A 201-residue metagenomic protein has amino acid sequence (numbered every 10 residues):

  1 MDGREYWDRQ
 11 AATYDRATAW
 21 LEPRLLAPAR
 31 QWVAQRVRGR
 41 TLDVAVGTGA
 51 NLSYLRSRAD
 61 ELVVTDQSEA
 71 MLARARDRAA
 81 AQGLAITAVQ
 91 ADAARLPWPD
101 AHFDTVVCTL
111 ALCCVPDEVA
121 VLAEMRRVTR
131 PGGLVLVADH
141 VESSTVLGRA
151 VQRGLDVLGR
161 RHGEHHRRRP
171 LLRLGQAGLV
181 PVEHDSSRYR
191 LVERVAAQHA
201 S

Functional and structural regions predicted by a protein language model:
M1-A12: N-terminal, positively charged/glycine-rich alpha-helical extensions of SAM-dependent methyltransferases
A17-L21, L136-R194: C-terminal alpha-helical "lid/dimerization" subdomain adjacent to the S-adenosyl-L-methionine
W20-R40: Conserved alpha-helix/loop element of class I SAM-dependent methyltransferases that forms part of the SAM/SAH-binding
L42-R95: Class I SAM-dependent methyltransferase SAM/SAH-binding core
A94-V106: A short acidic, Gly/Pro-enriched loop at the edge of an enzyme's catalytic core that lines a small-molecule cofactor
T105-D117: A short SAM/SAH-binding and catalytic strip from SAM-dependent methyltransferases
V119-P131: A short glycine-rich, Lys/Arg-flanked "PGG" loop and its adjoining helix->strand segment in the class I
V195-S201: C-terminal lobe and adjacent flexible extensions of AdoMet/dcAdoMet transferase-like proteins
